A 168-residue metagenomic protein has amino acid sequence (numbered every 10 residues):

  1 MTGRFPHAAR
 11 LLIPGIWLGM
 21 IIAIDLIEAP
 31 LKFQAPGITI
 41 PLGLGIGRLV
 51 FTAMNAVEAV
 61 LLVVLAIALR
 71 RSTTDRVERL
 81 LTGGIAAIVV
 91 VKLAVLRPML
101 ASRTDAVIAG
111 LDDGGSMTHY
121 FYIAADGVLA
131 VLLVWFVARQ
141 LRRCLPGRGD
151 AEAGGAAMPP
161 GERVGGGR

Functional and structural regions predicted by a protein language model:
T2-L18, V64, A68-V89: Interfacial segments of alpha-helical transmembrane regions
T2-V63, P98, T104-D112, S116: Interfacial loop at the N-terminal end of multi-pass membrane proteins
I27, A94-M99, L132-W135: Transmembrane alpha-helix boundary/anchor motif
Q34-P36, G45, A53-N55, L69-T73 (+3 more regions): C-terminal transmembrane bundle of multi-pass solute transporters/carriers
A53-V60, H119-V134: Hydrophobic alpha-helical transmembrane segments
I67-T73, V137-C144: Structural signal for the C-terminal ends of transmembrane alpha-helices and the immediately following loop
A86-P98, G127: Mid-bilayer segments of alpha-helical transmembrane spans in multi-pass integral membrane proteins that mediate
P146-R168: Short, highly charged, low-complexity non-transmembrane loops/tails of multi-pass membrane proteins
